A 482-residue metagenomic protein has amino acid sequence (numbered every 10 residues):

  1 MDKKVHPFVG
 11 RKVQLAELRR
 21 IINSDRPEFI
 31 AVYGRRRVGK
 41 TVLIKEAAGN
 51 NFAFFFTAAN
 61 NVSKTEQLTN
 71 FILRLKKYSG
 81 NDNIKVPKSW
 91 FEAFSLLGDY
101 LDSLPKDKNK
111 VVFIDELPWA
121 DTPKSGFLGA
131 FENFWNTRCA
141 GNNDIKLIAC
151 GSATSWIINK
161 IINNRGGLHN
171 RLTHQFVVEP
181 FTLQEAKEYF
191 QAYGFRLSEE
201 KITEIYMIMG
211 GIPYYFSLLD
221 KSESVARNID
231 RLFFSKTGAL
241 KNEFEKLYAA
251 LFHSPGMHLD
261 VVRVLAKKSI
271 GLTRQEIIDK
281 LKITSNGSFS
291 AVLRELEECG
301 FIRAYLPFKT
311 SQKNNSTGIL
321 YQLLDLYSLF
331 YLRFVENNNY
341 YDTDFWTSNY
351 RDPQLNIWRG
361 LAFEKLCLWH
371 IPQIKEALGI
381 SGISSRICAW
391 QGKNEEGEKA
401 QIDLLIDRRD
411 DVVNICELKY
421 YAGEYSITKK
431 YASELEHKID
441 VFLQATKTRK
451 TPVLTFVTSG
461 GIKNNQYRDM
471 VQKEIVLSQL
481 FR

Functional and structural regions predicted by a protein language model:
M1-N349, P353, L454: Phosphate-binding site recognition
K313, T317-R482: A cross-kingdom feature that marks ATP-driven nucleic-acid transaction machinery
